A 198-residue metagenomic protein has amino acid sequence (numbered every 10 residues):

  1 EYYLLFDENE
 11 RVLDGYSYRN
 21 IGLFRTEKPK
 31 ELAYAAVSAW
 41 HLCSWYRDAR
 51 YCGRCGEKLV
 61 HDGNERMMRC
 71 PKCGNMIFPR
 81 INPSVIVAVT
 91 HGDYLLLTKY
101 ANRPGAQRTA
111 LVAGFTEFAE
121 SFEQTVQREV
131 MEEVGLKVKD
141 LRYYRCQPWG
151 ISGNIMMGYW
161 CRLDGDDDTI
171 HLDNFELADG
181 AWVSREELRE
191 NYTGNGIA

Functional and structural regions predicted by a protein language model:
E1-A49, V60-H61, P104-R108, D173-A198: Nudix hydrolase/Nudix homology domain
S38-A88: Cys/His-rich short segments
M67-L111, F115-T116, K137-V138, R142 (+1 more regions): N-terminal strand-loop-strand
V85, I155-M157, A178: Change "...and in nucleic-acid phosphodiester-cleaving endonucleases..." to "...and in nucleic-acid processing enzymes
V112, V126, V130: Hydrophobic alpha-helical positions that pack around
A113, K139-Y144, G165-D167, V183-N191: Long C-terminal interaction/binding lobes of large macromolecular proteins
E120: Surface-exposed, charge/polar-rich loops and edge strands
Q147-H171: Active-site-adjacent beta-strand/loop module that shapes the phosphate/pyrophosphate-binding cleft
